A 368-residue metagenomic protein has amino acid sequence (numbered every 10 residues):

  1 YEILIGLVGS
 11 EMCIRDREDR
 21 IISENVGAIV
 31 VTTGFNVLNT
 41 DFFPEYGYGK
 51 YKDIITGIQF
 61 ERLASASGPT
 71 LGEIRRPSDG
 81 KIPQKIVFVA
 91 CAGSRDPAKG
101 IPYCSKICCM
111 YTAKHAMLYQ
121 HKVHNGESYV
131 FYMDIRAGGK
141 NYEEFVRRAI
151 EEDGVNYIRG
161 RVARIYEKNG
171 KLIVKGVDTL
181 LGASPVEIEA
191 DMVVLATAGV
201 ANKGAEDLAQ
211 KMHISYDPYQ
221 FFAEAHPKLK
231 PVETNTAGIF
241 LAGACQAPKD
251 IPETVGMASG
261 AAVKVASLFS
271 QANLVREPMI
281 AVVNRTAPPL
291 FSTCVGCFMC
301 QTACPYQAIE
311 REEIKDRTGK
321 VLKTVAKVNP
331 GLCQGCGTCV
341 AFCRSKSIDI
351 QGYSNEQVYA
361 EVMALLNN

Functional and structural regions predicted by a protein language model:
Y1-G9, C13: Single conserved hydrophobic/aromatic residue that forms the stacking wall/gate of nucleotide- or nucleobase-binding
S10-N368: Residues forming the flavin
